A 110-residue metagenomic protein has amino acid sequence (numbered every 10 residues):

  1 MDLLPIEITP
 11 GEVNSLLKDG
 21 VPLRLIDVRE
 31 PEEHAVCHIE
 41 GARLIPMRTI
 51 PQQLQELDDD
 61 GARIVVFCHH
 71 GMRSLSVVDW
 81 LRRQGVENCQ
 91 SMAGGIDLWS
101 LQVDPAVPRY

Functional and structural regions predicted by a protein language model:
M1-R24, P31-R63, M72-Y110: Rhodanese-like catalytic fold shared by cysteine-dependent sulfurtransferases and DSP/PTP-type phosphatases
V66-F67: Short, surface-exposed ligand- or partner-binding patches at beta-edge/loop junctions that are enriched in aromatics
